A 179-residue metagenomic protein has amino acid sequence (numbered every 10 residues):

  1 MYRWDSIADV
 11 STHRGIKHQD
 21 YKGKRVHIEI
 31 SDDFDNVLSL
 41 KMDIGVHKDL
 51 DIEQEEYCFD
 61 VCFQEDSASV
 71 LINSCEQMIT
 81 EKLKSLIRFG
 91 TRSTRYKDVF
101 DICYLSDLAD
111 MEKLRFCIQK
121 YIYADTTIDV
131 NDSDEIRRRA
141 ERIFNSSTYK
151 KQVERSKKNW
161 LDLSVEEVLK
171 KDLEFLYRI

Functional and structural regions predicted by a protein language model:
M1-I179: Structured mid-to-C-terminal alpha-helical surface segments
